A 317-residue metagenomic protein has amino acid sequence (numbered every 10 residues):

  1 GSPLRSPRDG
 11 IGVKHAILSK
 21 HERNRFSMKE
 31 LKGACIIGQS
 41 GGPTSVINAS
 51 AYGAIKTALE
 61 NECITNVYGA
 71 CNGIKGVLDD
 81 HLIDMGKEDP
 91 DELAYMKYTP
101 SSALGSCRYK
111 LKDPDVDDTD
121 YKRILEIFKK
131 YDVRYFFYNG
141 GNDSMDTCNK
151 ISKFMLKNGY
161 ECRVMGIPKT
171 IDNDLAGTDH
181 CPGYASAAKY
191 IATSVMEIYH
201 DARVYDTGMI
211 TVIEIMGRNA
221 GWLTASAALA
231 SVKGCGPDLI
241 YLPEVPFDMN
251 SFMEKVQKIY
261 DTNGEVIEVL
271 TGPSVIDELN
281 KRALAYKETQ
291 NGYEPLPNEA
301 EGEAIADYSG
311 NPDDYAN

Functional and structural regions predicted by a protein language model:
L4-M28, D80-R134, D143-S144, P182-A185 (+2 more regions): Glycine-rich oxoanion-binding loops at beta->alpha junctions
F26-H81: N-terminal phosphate-binding or glycine-rich loops at protein starts, especially the Walker A/P-loop of NTPases
E30-G38, M96-K110, K169-D179, D206-M209: Gly-rich Lys/Arg/Thr-decorated short loops/hinges at beta-loop-alpha junctions or inter-strand turns that position
A34-G42, R134-D143: A short, small-residue-rich loop immediately preceding and capping a beta-strand
S40-G42, A70-G76, R108-Y109, G141-N142 (+4 more regions): Short, ordered loop/turn segments at secondary-structure junctions
T57, E62-T65, N72, G166-T170 (+1 more regions): Catalytic or ion-translocation cores adjacent to nucleophile or general acid/base/metal-coordination motifs in diverse
I127, Y135-G140, D146-E161, M165 (+1 more regions): Accessory alpha-helical/coil subdomains and C-terminal extensions that flank or cap enzyme catalytic cores
